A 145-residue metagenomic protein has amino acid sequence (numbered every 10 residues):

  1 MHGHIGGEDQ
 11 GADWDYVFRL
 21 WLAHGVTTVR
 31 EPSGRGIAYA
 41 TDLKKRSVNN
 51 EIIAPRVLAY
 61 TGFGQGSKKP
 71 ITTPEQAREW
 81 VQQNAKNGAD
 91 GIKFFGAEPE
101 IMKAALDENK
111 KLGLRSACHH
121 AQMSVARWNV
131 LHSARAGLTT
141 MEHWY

Functional and structural regions predicted by a protein language model:
M1-I5, D13-Y145: Divalent-metal coordination cores built from histidine and acidic residues
D9: Sequence context surrounding c-type heme c attachment/ligation sites in exported
